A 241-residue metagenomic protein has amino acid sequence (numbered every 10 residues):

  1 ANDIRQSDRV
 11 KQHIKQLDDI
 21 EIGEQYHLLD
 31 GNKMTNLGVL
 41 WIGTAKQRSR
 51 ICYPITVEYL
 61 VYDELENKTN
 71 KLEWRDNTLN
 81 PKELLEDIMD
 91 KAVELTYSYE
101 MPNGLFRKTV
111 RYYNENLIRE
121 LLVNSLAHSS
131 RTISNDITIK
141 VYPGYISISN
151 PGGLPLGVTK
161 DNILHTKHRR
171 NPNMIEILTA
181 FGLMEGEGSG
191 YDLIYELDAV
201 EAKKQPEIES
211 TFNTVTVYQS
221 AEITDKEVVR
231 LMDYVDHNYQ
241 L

Functional and structural regions predicted by a protein language model:
A1-I133, V141-G144, G152-H168, G190 (+1 more regions): Active-site helix-to-loop segments that bind/position phosphate- or nucleotide-bearing substrates and donors across
N135, G144, T211-N213: Beta-strand-connecting loop/turn residues
I146-G182, S220-Y234: Glycine-rich/acidic phosphate-handling loop/turn and adjacent ATP-lid/helix of nucleotide-binding kinase/ATPase domains
T179-I223: Long, low-complexity, charged/polar intrinsically disordered regions in eukaryotic proteins
Q240-L241: Short acidic, hydrophobic short linear motifs in intrinsically disordered regions
